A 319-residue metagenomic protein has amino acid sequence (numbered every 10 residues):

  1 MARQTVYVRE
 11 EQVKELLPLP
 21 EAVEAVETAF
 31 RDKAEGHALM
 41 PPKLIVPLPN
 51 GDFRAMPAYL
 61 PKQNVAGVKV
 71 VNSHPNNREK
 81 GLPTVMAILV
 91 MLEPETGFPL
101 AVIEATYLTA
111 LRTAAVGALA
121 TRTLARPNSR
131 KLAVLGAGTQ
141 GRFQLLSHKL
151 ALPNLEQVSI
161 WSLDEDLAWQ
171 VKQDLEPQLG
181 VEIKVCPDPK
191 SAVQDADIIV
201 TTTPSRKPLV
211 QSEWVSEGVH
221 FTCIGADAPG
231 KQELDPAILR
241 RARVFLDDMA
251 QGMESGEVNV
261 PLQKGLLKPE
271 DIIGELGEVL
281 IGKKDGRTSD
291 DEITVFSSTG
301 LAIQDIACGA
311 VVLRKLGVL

Functional and structural regions predicted by a protein language model:
M1-A110, A118, A125-N128, G274 (+2 more regions): N-terminal ligand-binding/catalytic initiation module
P18, A22, E27-G36, R122-R126 (+7 more regions): Generic secondary-structure signature for well-ordered alpha-helical cores
H74-N77, F98, G141, R206-P208 (+3 more regions): Glycine-rich nucleotide phosphate-binding loop and flanking beta-alpha elements of Rossmann-like dinucleotide-binding
G117, N128-K149, S162-L167: Glycine-rich adenosine-cofactor-binding loop
L124-K131, N154, S216-E217: Short helix-loop-beta connector
L150-Q178: NAD(P)-binding Rossmann-fold cofactor-contacting core
V181-P261, L266: Rossmann-like adenosine-cofactor binding region
G230-L319: Adenosine-phosphate binding glycine-rich loop
